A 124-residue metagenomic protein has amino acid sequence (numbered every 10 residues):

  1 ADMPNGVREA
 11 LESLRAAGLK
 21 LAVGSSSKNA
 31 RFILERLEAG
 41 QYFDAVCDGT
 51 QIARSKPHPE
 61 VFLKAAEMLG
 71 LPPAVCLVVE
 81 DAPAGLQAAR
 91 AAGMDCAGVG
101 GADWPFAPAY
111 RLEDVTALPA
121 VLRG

Functional and structural regions predicted by a protein language model:
M3-P4: A conditional alpha-helix N-cap/helix-loop micro-motif detector
R8, E12-L19, K28-G124: Asp-based, Mg2+/Mn2+-dependent phosphohydrolase catalytic module
S25: Conserved phosphate-coupling serine/threonine residues in phosphotransfer and NTP-handling enzymes
